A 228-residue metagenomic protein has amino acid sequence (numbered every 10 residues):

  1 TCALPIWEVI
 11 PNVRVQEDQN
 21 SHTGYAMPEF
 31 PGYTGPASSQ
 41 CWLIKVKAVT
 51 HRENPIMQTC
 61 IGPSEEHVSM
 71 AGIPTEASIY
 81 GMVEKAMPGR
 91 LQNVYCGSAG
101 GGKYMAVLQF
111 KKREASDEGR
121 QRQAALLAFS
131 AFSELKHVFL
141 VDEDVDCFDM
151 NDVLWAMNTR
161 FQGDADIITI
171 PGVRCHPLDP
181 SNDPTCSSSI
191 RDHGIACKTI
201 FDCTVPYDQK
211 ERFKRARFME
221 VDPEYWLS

Functional and structural regions predicted by a protein language model:
T1-S228: Charged, compositionally biased interaction regions
